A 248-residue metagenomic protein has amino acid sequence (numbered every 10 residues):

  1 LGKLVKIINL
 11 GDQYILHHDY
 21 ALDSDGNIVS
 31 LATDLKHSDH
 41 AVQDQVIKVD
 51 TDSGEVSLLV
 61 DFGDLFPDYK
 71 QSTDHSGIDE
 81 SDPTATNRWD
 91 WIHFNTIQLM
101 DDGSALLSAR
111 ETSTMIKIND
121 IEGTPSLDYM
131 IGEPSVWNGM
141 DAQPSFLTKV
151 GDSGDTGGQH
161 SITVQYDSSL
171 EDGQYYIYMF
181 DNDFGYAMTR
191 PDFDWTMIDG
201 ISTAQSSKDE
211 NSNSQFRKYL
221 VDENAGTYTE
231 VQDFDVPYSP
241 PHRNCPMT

Functional and structural regions predicted by a protein language model:
L1-T248: Histidine-/acidic-rich catalytic cores in large beta-rich domains
